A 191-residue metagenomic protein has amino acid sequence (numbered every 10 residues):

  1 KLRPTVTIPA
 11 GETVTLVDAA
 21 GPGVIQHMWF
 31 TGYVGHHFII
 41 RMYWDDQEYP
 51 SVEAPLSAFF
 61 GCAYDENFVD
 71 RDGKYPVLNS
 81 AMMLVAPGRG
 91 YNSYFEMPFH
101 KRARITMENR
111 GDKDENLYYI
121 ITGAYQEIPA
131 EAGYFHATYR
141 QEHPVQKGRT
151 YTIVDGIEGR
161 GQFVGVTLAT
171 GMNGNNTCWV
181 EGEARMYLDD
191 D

Functional and structural regions predicted by a protein language model:
K1-D191: Beta-strand-centric surfaces of beta-sandwich/beta-rich domains
